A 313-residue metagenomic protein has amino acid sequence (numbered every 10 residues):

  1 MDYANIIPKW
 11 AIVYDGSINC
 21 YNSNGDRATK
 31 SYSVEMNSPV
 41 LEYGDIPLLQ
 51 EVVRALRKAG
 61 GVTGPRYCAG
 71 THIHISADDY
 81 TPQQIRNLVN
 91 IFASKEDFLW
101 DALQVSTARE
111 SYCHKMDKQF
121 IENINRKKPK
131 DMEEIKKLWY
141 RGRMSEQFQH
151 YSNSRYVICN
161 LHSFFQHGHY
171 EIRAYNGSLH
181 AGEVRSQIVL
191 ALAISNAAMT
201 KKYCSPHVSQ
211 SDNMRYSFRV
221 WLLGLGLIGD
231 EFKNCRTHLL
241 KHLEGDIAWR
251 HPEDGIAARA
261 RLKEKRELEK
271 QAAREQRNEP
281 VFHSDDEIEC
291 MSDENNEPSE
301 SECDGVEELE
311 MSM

Functional and structural regions predicted by a protein language model:
M1-P65, D78-M313: C-terminal accessory/tail domains of diverse enzymes
Y67-T71, I75: Short, conserved phosphate-binding/catalytic loop or strand-edge motifs used in phosphoryl-/nucleotidyl-transfer
